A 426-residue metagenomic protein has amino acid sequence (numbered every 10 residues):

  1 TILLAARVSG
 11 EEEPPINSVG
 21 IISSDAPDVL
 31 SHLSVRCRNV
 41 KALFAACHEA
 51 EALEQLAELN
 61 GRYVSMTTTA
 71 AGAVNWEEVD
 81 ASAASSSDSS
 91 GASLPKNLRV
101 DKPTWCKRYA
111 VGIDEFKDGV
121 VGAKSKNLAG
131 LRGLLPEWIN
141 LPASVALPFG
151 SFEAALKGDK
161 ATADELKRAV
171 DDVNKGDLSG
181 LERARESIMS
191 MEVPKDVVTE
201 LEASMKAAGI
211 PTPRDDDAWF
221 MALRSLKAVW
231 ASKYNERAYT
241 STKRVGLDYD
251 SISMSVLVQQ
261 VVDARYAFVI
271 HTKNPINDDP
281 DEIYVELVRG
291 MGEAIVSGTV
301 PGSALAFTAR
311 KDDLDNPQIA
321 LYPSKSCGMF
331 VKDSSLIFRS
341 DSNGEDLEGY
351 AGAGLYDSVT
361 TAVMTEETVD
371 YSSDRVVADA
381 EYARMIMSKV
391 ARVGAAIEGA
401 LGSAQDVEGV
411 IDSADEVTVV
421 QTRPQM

Functional and structural regions predicted by a protein language model:
T1-M426: Nucleotide/phosphate-binding sheet-loop regions of phosphoryl- and nucleotidyl-transfer enzymes
